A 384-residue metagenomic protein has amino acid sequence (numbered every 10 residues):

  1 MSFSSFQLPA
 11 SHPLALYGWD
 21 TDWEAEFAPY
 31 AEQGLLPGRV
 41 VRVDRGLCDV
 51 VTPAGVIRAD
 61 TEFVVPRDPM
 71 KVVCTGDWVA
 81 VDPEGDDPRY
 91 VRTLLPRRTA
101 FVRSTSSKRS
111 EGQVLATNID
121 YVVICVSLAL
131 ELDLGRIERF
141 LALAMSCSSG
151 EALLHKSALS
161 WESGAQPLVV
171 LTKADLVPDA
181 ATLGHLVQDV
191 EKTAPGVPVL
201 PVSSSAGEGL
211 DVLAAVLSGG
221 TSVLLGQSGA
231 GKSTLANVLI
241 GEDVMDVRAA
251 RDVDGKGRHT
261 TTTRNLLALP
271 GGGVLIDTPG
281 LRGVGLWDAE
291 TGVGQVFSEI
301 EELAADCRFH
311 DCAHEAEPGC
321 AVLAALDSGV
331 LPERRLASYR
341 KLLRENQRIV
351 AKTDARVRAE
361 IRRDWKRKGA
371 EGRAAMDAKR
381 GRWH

Functional and structural regions predicted by a protein language model:
S2-L14, G34, D68-G85, L95-L115 (+4 more regions): Helix-rich effector regions associated with P-loop NTPase G domains
G34-D44: Structural detector for short beta-strands of small beta-barrel domains
G46-V50: Short aromatic-glycine-enriched beta-strand elements
V56-V72: Beta-strand/loop nucleic-acid-binding surfaces
G85-D86, L95-V102, I119-R136, E151 (+1 more regions): Conserved Switch II/interswitch segment of TRAFAC-class P-loop GTPases
I119-V126, S148-A152, G164-A174, P195-P201: Conserved beta-strand/loop subsegment of P-loop NTPase cores
Q166-L168, L176-A230: Canonical P-loop GTPase G-domain recognition
S233-M245: A conserved segment at the C-terminal end of the G1
